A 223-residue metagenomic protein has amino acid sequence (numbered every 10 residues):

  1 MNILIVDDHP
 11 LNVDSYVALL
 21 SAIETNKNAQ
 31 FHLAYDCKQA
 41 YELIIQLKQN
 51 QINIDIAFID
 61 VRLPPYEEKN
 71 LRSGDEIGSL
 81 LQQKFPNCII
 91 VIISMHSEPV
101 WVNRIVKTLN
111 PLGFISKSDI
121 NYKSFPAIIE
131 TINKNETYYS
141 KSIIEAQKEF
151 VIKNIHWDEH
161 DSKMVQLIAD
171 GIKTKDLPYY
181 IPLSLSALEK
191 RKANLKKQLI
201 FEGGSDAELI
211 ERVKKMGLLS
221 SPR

Functional and structural regions predicted by a protein language model:
M1-L20: Conserved acidic segment of CheY-like receiver
L33-I56, P65-Y66: Acidic, metal-coordinating helix/loop segments flanking the phosphotransfer/catalytic sites of two-component signaling
I54-L81: Conserved phosphotransfer microenvironments
R72, E76, S97-G113, K123: Alpha4 helix (beta4-alpha4-beta5 surface) of REC/receiver domains from two-component response regulators
S79-N103: A short, hydrophobic beta-strand element within the central beta-sheet of small alpha/beta folds
K107, P111-L112, S118-I155: Short, flexible helix-to-coil linker/hinge segments that flank and couple to helix-turn-helix
K148-E189, A193: Helix-turn-helix DNA-binding segment
K196-R223: Basic, Lys/Arg-enriched C-terminal extension of HTH/homeodomain DNA-binding domains
